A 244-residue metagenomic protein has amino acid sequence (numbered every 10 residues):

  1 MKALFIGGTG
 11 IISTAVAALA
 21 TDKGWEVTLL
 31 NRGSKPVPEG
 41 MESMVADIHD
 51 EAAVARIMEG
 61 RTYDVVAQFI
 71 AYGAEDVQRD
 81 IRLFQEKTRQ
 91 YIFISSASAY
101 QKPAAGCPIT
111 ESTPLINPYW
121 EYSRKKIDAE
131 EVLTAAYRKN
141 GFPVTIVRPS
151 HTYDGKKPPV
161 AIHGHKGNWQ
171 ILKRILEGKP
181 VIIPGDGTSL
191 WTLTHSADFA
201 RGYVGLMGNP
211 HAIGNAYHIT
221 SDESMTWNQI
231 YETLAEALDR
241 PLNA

Functional and structural regions predicted by a protein language model:
A3-K23: N-terminal Rossmann NAD(P)H-binding glycine-rich loop of SDR-like oxidoreductase domains
G7, D154, I183-S189, Y217-S224 (+1 more regions): Glycine-rich Rossmann NAD(P)(H)-binding loop
G40-D50, I70-Y72: Rossmann-fold cofactor-recognition segment
R61-P108, N117, R124-A135: NAD(P)-cofactor binding segment of oxidoreductase domains
C107-E111, L115-E131, H151, A161-W169 (+2 more regions): Short-chain dehydrogenase/reductase
E131-V160: Conserved beta-loop-beta element that borders a ligand/cofactor-binding pocket
H163-I171, P184-M207, G214-N215, Q229-E232: Substrate-positioning beta->alpha
G205-A244: Mid/C-terminal beta-alpha module of Rossmann-like enzyme folds, strongest in SDR-family dehydrogenases/epimerases
